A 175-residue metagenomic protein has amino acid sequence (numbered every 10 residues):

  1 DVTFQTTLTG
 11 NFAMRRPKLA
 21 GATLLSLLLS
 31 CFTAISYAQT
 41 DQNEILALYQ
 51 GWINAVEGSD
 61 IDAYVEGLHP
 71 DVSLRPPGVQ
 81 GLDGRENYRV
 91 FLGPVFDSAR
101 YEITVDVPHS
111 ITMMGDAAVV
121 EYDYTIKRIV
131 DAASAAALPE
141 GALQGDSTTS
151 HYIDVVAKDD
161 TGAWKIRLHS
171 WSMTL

Functional and structural regions predicted by a protein language model:
D1-V2, A13: Acidic, Ala/Val/Gly-enriched low-complexity intrinsically disordered segments
T7-L8, F12-L24: Bacterial N-terminal signal peptides that target proteins for export
A22-F32: Bacterial N-terminal signal peptides
A34-A38: Sec/Tat signal peptide C-region and signal peptidase I cleavage site
Q39-A63, S73-L175: A beta-strand edge to alpha-helix "cap/lid" segment located at domain peripheries
